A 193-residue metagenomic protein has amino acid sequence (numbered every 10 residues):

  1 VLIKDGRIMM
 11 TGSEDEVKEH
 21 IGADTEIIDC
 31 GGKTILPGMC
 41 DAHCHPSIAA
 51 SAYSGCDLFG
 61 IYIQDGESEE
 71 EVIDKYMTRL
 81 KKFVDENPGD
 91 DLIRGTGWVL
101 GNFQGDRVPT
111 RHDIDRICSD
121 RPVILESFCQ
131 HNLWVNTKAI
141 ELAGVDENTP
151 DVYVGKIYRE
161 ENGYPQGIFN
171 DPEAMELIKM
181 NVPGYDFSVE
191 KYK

Functional and structural regions predicted by a protein language model:
V1-K193: Divalent metal-binding segments
